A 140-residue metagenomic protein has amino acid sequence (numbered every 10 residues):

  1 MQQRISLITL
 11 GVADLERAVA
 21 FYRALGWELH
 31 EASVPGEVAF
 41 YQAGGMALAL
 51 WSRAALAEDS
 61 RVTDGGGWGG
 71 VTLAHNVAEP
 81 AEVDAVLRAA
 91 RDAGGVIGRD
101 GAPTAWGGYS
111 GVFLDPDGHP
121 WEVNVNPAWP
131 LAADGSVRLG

Functional and structural regions predicted by a protein language model:
M1-V19, G70-H75, P127-G140: N-terminal beta-strand motif that seeds the catalytic metal site of vicinal oxygen chelate
R4-A13, Q42, R61-A89, Y109-L114: Vicinal oxygen chelate
L10-A57: Core segments of cupin and vicinal oxygen chelate
V19-A20, D84, W121: Alpha-helical elements of the RecA-like P-loop NTPase motor core of helicases
M46, R53, N76-P80, P116 (+1 more regions): Beta-hairpin (beta-strand-turn-beta-strand) motif
A54-G65, P130-A133: Short, flexible, glycine-rich and Lys/Arg-enriched loop motifs at helix boundaries that contact anionic partners
L87-G140: Vicinal oxygen chelate
